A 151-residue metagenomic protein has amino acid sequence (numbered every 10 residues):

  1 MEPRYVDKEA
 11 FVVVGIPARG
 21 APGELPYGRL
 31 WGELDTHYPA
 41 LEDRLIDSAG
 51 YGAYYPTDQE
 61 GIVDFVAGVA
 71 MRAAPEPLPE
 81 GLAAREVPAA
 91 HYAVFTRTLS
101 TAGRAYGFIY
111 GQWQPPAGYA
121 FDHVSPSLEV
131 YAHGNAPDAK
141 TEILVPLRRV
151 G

Functional and structural regions predicted by a protein language model:
M1-G151: A solvent-exposed interaction/effector surface
